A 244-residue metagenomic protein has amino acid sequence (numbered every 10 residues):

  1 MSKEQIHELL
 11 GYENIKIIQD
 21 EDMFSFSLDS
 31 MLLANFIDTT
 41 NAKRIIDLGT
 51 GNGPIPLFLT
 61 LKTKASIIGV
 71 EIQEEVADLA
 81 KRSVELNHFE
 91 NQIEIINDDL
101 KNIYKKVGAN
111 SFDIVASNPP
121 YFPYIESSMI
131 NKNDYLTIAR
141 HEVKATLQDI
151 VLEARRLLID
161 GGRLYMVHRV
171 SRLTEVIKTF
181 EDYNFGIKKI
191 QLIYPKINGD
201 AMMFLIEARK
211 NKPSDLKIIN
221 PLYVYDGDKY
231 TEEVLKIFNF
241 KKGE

Functional and structural regions predicted by a protein language model:
M1-E13, K105-A109, K241-E244: Short, Lys/Arg-enriched, disordered terminal segments
S2-N41: Class I SAM-dependent transferase core
G11, T39, F89, E181-N184 (+1 more regions): Short, structurally constrained coil/turn elements that cap an alpha-helix or connect an alpha-helix to the following
K16, K144-P195, G199-A201: Conserved Class I SAM-dependent methyltransferase catalytic core
N35-S128, L152: Conserved SAM/SAH cofactor-binding pocket of Class I
P119-D149: Mobile active-site "lid"/loop adjacent to the S-adenosyl-L-methionine
D200-E244: SAM/dcSAM-binding transferase cores
